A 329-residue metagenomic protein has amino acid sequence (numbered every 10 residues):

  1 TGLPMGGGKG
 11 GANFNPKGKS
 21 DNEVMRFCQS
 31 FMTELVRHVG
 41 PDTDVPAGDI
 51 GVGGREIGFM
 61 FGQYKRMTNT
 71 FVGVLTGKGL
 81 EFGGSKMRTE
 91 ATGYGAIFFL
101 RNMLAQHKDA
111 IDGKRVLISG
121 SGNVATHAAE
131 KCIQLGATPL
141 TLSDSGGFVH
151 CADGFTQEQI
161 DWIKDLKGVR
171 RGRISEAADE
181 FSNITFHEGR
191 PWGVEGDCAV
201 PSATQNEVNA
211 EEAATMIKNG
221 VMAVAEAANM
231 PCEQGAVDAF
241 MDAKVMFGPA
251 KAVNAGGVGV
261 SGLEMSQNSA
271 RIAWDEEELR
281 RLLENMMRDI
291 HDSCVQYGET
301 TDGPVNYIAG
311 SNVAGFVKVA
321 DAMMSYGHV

Functional and structural regions predicted by a protein language model:
T1-I111: Glycine/serine-rich phosphate-binding loop and adjoining beta1-alpha1 elements at the start of nucleotide-handling
K17, Q29-P41, G62-T70, R101-D109 (+7 more regions): Generic secondary-structure signature for well-ordered alpha-helical cores
K19-S30, G51-R55, F59, M87 (+17 more regions): Conserved active-site and cofactor/substrate-binding residues in soluble primary-metabolism enzymes
T43-A47, T70-L75, I118, T141-D144 (+4 more regions): General beta-strand structural signal in soluble alpha/beta enzymes
T76, G84-E195: Glycine-rich phosphate/diphosphate-binding loop of Rossmann-like nucleotide-binding domains
M103-L104, I217-V329: Adenosine-phosphate binding glycine-rich loop
G147-G248, A252: Rossmann-like adenosine-cofactor binding region
